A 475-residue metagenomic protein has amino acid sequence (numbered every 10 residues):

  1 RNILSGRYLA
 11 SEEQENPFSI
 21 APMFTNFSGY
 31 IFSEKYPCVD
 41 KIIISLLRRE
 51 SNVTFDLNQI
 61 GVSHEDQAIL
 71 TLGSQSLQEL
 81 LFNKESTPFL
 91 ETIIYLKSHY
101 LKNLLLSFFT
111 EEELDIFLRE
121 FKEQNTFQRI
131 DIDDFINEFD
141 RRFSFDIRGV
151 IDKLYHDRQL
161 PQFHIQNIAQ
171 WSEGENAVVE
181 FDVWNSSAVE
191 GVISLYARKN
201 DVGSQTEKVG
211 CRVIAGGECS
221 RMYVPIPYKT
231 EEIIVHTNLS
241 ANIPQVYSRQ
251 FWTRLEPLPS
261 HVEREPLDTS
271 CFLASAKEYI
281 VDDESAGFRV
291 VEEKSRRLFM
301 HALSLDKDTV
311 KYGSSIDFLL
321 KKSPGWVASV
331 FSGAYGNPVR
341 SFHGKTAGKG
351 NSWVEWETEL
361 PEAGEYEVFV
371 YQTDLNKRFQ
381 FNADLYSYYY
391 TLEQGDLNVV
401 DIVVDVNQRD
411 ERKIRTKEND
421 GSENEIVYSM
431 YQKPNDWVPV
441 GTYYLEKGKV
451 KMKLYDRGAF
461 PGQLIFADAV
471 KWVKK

Functional and structural regions predicted by a protein language model:
R1-S76: Zinc-dependent metallopeptidase catalytic helix centered on the HExxH motif and its immediate flanking segment
L81-N167: Amphipathic alpha-helical substructures
D157, F331-W353, M430-Q432: Extracellular beta-rich ligand/substrate-recognition surface
S172-N238: Beta-strand-rich binding/interaction modules
I214-E218, V406-R409, K417-K447: Extracellular carbohydrate recognition and processing domains and analogous Trp-centered ligand-binding platforms
T237-L239, K453-L464: Short beta-strand-plus-loop segments that form exposed binding edges in beta-rich domains
L258-F318: Extracellular carbohydrate-recognition regions
F342, S352-V406: A short beta-strand element within beta-rich, extracytoplasmic domains of secreted/secretory-pathway proteins
